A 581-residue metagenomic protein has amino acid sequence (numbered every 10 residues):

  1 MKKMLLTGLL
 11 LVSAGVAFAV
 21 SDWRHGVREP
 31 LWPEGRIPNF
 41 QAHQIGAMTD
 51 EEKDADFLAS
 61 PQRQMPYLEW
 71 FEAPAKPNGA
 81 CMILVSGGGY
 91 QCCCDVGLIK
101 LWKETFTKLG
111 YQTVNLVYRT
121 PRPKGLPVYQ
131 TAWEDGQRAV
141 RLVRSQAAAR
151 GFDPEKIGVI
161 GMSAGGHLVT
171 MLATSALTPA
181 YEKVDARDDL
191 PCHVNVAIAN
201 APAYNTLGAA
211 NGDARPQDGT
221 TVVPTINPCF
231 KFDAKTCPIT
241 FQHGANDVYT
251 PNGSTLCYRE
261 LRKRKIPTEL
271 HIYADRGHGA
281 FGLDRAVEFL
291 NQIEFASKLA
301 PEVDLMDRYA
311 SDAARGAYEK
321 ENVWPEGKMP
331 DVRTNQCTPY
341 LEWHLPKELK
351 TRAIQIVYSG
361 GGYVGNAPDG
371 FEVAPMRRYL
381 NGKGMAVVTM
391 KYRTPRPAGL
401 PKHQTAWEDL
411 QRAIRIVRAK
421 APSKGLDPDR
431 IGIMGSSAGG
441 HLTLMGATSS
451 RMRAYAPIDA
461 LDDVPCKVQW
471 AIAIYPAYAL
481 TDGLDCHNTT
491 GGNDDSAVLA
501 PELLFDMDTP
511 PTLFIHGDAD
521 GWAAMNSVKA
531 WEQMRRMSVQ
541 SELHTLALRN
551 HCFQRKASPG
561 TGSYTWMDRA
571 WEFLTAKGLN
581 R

Functional and structural regions predicted by a protein language model:
V20-A75, P301-L349: N-terminal cap/lid segment of alpha/beta-hydrolase-fold proteins
G79-G87, R352-G360: Short beta-strand element of the alpha/beta-hydrolase
S86-Q91, A245, S359-V364, D518: Active-site glycine-rich loops that stabilize anionic/oxyanionic intermediates across multiple enzyme folds
C94-D95, L101-W102, L116-P154, A367-M376 (+2 more regions): Catalytic nucleophile-loop/oxyanion-hole region of alpha/beta-hydrolase and closely related hydrolase-like folds
R138-P216, V223, P228-K231, R412-T489 (+1 more regions): Primarily recognizes the serine-hydrolase "nucleophile elbow" in alpha/beta-hydrolase and SGNH/GDSL folds
T206, N246-T250, L480, A519-A523: Acidic catalytic loop of the alpha/beta-hydrolase fold
F241-H243, F514-H516: Short beta-strand/loop motif that positions the catalytic acidic residue of the alpha/beta-hydrolase fold
Q242, P251-P301, L400, V528 (+1 more regions): C-terminal catalytic histidine-bearing segment of alpha/beta-hydrolase fold enzymes
